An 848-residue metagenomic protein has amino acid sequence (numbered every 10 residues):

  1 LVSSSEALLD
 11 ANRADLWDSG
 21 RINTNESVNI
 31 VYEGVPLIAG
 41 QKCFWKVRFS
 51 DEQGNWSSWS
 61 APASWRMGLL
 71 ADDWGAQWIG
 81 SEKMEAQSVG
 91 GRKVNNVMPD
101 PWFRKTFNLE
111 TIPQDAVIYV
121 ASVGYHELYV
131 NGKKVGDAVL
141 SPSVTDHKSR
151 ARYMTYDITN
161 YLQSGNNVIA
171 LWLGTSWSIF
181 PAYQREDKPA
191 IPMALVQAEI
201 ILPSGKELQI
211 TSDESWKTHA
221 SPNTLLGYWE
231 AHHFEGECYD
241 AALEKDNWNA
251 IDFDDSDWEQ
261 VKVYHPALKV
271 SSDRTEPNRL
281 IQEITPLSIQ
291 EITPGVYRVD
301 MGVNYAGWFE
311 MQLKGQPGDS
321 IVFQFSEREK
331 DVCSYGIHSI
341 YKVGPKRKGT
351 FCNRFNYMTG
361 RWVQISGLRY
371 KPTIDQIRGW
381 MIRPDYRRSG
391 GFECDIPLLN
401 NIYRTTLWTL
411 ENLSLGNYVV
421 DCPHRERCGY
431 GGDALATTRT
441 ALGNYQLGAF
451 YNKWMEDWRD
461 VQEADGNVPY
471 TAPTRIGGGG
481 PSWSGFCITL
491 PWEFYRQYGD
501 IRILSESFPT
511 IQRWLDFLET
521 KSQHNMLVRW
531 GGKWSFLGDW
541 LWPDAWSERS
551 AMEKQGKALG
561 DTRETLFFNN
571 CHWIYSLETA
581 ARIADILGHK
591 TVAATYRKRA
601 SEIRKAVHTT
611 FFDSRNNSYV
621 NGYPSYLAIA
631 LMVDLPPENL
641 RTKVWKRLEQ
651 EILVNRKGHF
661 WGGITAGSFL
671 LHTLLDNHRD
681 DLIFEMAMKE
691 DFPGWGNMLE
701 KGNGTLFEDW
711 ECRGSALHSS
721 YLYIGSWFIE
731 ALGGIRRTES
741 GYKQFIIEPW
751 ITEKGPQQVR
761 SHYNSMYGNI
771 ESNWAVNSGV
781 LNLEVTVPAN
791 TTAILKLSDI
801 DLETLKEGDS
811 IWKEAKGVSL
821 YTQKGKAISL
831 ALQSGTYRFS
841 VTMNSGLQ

Functional and structural regions predicted by a protein language model:
L1-K42, K46-H424, G432, A449-F450 (+4 more regions): Extracellular/oxidizing-compartment recognition motifs
V97-M98, M301, C428-G429, P481-S482 (+4 more regions): Short helix-capping and inter-helix turn/linker motifs at the boundaries of alpha-helical repeat units
A116-V120, V130, W308-F325, N353 (+6 more regions): Alpha-helical support elements that line or immediately flank enzyme active sites and cofactor-binding pockets
G124-Y125, L195, T211-A220, P372-T405 (+8 more regions): Active-site acid/base region of carbohydrate-active enzymes
H126, K134-P142, W458-R459, P509-W514 (+7 more regions): Active/binding-pocket-proximal capping segment
I169, F234-E235, Y239-D240, R425-E426 (+8 more regions): C-terminal capping/lid segments that line or modulate ligand- or cofactor-binding pockets
M193-Q197, T211-N247, D273-Q282, K598 (+1 more regions): Non-catalytic C-terminal accessory modules of carbohydrate-active enzymes
